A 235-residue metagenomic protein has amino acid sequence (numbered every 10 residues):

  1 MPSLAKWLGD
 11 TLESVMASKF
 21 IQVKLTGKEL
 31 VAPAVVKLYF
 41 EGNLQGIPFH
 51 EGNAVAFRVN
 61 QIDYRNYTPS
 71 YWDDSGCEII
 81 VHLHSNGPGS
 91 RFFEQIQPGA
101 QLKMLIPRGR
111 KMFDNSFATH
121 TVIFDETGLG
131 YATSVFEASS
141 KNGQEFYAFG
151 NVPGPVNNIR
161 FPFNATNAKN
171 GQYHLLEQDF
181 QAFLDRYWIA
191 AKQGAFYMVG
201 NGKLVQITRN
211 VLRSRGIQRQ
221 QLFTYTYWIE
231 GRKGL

Functional and structural regions predicted by a protein language model:
M1-L235: Extended, composition-driven regions rather than compact fold-specific motifs
